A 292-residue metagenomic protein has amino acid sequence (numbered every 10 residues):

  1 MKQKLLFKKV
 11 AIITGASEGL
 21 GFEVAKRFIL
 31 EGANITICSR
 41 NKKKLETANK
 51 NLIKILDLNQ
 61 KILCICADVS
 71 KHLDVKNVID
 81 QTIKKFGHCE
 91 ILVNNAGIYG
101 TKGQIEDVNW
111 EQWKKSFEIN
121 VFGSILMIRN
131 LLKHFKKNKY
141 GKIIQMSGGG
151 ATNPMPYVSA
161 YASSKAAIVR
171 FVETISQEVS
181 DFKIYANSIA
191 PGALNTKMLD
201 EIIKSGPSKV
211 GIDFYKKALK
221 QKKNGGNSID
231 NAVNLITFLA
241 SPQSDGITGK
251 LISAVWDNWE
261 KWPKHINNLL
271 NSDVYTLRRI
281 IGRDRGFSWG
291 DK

Functional and structural regions predicted by a protein language model:
V10, S17-G19: Conserved glycine-rich cofactor-binding loop
E31-A48: Conserved glycine-rich Rossmann-like NAD(P)H-binding loop of the short-chain dehydrogenase/reductase
K42-K43, C66-N77, W110: The beta1-alpha1 cofactor-binding region of Rossmann-like NAD(H)/NADP(H)-dependent oxidoreductases
K76, Y99-K114, K137, Y157-A160: Conserved mid-core segment of classical short-chain dehydrogenase/reductases
E106-I125, Y140, I144, I168: Catalytic Tyr-X3-Lys loop
I128, S164: Active-site helix of classical SDR
N153, T174-I184, Q243-D245: Active-site-adjacent segment of SDR/Rossmann-fold oxidoreductases
S188, K209-G290: C-terminal helical subdomain
